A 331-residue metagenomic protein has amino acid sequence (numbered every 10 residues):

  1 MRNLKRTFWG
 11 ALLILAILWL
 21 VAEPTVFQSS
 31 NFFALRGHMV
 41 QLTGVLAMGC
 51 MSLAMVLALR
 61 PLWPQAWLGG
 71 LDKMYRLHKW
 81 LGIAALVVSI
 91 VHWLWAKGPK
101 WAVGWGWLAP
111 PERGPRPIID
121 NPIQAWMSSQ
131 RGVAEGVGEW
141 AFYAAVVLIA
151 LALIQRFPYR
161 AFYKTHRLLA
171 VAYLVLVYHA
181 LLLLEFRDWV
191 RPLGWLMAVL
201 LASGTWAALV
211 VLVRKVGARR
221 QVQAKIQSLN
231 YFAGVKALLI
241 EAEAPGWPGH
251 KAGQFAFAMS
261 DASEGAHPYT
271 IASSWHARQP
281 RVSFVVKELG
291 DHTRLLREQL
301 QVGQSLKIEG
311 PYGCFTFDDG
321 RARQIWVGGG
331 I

Functional and structural regions predicted by a protein language model:
M1, P158-A161, W275, R281: General structural signal for secondary-structure boundaries
N3-L13, L18-T25, G44, M48-M51 (+3 more regions): FNR/FR-type flavoprotein reductase catalytic core
V21-A22, F27, E264-H267: Surface-exposed loop/edge segments in extracytoplasmic proteins
T25-H38, G70: Membrane-interface interhelical loops and short amphipathic "cap" helices that link adjacent transmembrane segments
A54: Structured alpha-helical
R214-K307, Q324: Ferredoxin-reductase
